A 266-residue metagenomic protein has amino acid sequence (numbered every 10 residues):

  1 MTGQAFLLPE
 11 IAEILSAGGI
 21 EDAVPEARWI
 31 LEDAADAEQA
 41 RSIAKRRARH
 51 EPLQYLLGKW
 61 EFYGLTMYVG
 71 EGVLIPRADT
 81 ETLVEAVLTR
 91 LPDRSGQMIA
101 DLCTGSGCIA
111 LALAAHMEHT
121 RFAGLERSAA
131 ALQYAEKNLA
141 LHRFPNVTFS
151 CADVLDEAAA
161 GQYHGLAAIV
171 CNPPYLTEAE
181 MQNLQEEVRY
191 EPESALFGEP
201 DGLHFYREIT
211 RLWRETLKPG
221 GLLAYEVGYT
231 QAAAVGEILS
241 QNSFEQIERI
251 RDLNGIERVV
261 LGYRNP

Functional and structural regions predicted by a protein language model:
M1-R41: Non-catalytic accessory regions of SAM-dependent methyltransferases
L15, L139, W213, L239: Conserved hydrophobic residues forming the short capping helix/wall of the S-adenosyl-L-methionine
V24-R90: Conserved AdoMet
I30, H50, T80, I109 (+6 more regions): Residue-level signal for inorganic ion chemistry
T82-Q182, E187, E208: Conserved SAM/SAH cofactor-binding pocket of Class I
R127-A129, E186-K218, L222, G228-T230: Glycine-rich S-adenosyl-L-methionine
Y229-Q241: Short alpha-helix
S240-P266: Core SAM-dependent methyltransferase catalytic element
